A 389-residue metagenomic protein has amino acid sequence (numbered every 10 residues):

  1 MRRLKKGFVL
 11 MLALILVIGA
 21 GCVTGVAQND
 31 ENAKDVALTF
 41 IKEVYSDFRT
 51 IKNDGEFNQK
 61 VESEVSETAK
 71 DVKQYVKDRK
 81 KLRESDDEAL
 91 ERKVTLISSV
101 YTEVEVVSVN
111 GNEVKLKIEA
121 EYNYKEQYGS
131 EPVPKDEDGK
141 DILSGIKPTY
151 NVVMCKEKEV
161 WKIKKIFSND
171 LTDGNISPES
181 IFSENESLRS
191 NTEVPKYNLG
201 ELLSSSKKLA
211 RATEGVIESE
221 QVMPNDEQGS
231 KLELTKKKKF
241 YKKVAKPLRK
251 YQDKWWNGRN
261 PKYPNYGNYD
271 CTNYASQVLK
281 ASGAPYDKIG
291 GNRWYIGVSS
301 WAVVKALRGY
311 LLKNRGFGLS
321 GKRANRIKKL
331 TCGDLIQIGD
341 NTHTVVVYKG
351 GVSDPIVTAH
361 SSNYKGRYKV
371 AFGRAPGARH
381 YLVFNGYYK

Functional and structural regions predicted by a protein language model:
R2-A27: Sec-dependent N-terminal signal peptides of Gram-positive bacterial secreted proteins and lipoproteins
Q28-V94, K254, R259-Y263, Y274-A281: Core segments of small alpha/beta cavity-forming domains
R49, A120-E126, K156-K158: Beta-strand elements of well-folded, non-transmembrane domains
K80-D136: Surface-exposed, charged secondary-structure patches
E113, Y295-V357: ...with weaker cross-activation on analogous glycine-rich loops/strands in unrelated enzymes
E137-V216, P355-H360: Short beta-strand edge/turn micro-motifs at domain boundaries
I217-V298: N-terminal capping segments
I356-V357, G373-K389: Low-complexity, Gly/Ser/Thr/Pro-rich intrinsically disordered linker/tail segments
